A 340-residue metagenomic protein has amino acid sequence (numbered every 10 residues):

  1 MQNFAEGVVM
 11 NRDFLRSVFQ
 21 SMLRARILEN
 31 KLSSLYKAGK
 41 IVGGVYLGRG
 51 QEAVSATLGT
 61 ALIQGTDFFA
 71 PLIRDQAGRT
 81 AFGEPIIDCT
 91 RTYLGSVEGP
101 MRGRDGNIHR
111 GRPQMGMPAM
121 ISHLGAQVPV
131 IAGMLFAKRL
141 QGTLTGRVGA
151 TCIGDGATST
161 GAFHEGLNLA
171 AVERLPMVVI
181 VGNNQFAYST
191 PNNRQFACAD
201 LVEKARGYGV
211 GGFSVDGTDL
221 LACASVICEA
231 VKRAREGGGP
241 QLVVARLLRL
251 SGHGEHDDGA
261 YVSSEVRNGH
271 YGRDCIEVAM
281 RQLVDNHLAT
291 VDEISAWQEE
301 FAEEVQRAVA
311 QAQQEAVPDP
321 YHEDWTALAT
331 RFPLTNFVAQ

Functional and structural regions predicted by a protein language model:
M1-V54, T60, S251, H256-Q340: Conserved acidic/glycine
F4, F14, F19, F68-F69 (+10 more regions): Phenylalanine-focused residue identity feature
N30-S33, K40-E173, P191-A197, V202 (+1 more regions): Cofactor-binding active-site loop characterized by glycine-rich and histidine/acidic residues
I73-R74, A245-L247, V317, W325: Short, well-ordered beta-to-alpha junction loops that form the rim of enzyme active sites and present histidine/acidic
M117-Q314: Glycine-rich ThDP/TPP pyrophosphate-binding loop and its adjacent helix/strand module within ThDP-dependent enzymes
